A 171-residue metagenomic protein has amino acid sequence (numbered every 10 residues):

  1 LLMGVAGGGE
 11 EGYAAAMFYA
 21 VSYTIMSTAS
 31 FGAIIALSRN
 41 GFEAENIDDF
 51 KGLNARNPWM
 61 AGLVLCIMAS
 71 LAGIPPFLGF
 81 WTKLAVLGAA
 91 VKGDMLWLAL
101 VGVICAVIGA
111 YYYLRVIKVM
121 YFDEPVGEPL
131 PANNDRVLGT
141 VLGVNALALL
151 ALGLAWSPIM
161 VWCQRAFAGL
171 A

Functional and structural regions predicted by a protein language model:
L1-A171: Alpha-helical transmembrane segments of multi-pass membrane proteins predominantly involved in bioenergetics
